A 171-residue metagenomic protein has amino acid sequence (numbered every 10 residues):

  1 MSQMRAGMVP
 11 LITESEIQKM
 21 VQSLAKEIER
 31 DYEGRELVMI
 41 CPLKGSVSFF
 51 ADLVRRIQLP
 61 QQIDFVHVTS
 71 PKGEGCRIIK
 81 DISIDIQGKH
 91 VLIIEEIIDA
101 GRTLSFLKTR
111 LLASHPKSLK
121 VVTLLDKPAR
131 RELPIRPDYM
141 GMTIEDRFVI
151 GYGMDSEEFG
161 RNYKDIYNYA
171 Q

Functional and structural regions predicted by a protein language model:
M1-Q171: PRPP-associated nucleotide enzymes
